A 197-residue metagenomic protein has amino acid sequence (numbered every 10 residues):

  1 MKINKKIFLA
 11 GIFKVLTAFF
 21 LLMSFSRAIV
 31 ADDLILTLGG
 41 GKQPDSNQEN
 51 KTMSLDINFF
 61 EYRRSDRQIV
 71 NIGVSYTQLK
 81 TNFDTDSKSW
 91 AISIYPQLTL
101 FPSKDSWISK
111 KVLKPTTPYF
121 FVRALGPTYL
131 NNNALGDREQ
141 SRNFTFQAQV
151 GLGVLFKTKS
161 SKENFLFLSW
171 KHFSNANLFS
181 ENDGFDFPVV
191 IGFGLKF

Functional and structural regions predicted by a protein language model:
M1-D32: Cleavable N-terminal export/targeting peptides
F25-Q78, G194-K196: Short glycine/proline- and aromatic-enriched beta-strand/turn motifs that initiate or cap beta-hairpins
D32-L38, Q68-V74, I92, T116-V122 (+3 more regions): Transmembrane beta-strands of outer-membrane beta-barrel proteins
L34, R63-V70, S103-I108, T158-L166 (+1 more regions): Repeated loop/turn-to-beta-strand initiation elements of outer-membrane beta-barrel proteins
G39-D45, Y76-F83, S103, P127-G136 (+2 more regions): Sequence/structural signature of outer-membrane beta-barrel proteins
D45-K51, D84-A91, R138-F144, E181-D186: Replace "Gram-negative outer membrane beta-barrel proteins" with "bacterial and organellar outer membrane beta-barrel
L55-N133: Gram-negative (and chloroplast) outer-membrane scaffold detector with strong preference for beta-barrel transmembrane
F185-F197: Outer-membrane beta-barrel "beta-signal"
